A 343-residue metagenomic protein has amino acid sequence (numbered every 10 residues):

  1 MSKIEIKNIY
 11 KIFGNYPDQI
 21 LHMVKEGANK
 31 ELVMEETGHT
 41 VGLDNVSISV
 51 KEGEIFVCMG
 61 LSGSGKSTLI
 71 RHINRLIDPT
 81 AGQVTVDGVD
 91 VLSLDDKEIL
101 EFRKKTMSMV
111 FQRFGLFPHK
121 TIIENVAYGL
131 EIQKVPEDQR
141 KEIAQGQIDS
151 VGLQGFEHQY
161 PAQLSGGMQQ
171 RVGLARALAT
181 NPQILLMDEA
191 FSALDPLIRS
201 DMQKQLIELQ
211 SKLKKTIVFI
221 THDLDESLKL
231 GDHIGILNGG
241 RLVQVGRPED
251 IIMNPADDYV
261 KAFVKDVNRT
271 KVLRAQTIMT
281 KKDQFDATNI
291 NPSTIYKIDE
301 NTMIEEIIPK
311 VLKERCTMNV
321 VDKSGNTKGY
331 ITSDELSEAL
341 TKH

Functional and structural regions predicted by a protein language model:
M23-L32, V89-D90, E131, D138-G155: Conserved ABC ATPase "signature" region
N74: Helix-to-loop junction immediately C-terminal to a conserved catalytic motif
G82-D90: Conserved ABC transporter NBD signature motif
Y160-L164, M168: Conserved ABC ATPase signature
A179-Q183: A short, proline-enriched helix->beta-strand linker immediately N-terminal to the Walker B motif in ABC-type P-loop
L242-G246, N254, Y330: ABC ATPase "signature
A287-S324, G329-H343: The conserved cystathionine-beta-synthase
